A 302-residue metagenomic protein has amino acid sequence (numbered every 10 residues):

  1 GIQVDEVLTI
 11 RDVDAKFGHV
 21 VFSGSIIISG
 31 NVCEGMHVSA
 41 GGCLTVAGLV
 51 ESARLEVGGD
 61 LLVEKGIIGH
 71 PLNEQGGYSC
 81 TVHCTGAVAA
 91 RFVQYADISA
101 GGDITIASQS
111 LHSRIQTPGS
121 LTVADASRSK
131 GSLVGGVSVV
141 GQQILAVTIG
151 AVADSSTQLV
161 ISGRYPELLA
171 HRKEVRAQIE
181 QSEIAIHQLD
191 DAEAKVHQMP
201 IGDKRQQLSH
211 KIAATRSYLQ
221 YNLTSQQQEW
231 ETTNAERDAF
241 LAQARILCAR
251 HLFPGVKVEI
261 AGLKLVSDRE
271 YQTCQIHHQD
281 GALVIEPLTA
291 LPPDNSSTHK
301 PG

Functional and structural regions predicted by a protein language model:
G1-P118, T122-V123, S132-V137, G141 (+1 more regions): Charge-rich, low-hydrophobicity low-complexity segments
